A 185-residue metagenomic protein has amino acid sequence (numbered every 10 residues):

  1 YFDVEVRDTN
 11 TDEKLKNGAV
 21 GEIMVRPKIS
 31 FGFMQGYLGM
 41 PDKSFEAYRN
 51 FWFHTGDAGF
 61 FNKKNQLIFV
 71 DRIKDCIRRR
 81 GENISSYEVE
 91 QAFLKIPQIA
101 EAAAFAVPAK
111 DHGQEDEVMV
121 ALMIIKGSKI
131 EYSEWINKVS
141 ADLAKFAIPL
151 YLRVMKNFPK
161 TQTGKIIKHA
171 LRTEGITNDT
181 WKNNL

Functional and structural regions predicted by a protein language model:
Y1-D3, T11-G21, S30-Q35, A47-N50 (+1 more regions): Conserved ATP-binding loop and adjacent catalytic segment of the adenylate-forming AMP-binding
V4, N10, V25, I29-F31 (+6 more regions): AMP-binding/adenylate-forming catalytic core of the ANL superfamily
M40, N50-F51: Structured helix-beta-strand junction loops
R49, A144, I176-T177: Generic surface-pattern signal
T173-L185: Acidic/polar alpha-helix N-cap and adjacent early helical turns within long charge-rich amphipathic helices/linkers
